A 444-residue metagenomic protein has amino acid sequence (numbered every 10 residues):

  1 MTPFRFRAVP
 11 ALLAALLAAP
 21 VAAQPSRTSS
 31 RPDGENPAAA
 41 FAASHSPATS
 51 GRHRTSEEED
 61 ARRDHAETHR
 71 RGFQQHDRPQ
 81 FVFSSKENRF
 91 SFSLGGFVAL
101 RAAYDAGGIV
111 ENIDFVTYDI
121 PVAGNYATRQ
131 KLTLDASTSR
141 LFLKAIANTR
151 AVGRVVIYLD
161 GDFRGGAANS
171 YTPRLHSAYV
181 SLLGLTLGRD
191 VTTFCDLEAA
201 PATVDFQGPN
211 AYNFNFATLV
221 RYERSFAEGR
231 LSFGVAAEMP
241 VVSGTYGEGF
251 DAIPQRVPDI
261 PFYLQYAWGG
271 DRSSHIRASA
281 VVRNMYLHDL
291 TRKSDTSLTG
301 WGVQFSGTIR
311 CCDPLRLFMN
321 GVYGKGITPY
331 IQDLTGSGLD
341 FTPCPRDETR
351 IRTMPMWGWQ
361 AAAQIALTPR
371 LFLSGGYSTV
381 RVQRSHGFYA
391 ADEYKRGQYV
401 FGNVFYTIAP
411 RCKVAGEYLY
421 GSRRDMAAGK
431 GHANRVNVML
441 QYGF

Functional and structural regions predicted by a protein language model:
P10-A19: Bacterial N-terminal signal peptides
V21-G108: N-terminal periplasmic/intermembrane-space "pro-region" immediately following the signal or transit peptide
R71, K86, Q130-T133, A168-T172 (+9 more regions): Replace "Gram-negative outer membrane beta-barrel proteins" with "bacterial and organellar outer membrane beta-barrel
F83-D114, N125-S243, R256-V257, P261 (+4 more regions): Outer membrane beta-barrel
D105, N148, D162-A168, F194-D196 (+8 more regions): Sequence/structural signature of outer-membrane beta-barrel proteins
S139-L159, Y263-L290, A366, L371-S378 (+3 more regions): Surface-exposed extracellular loop regions of Gram-negative outer-membrane beta-barrel proteins
D271-G387, A391-Y394: Detector for outer-membrane/organellar transmembrane beta-barrel domains, recognizing the amphipathic beta-strand
Y406-I408, H432-F444: Outer-membrane beta-barrel "beta-signal"
